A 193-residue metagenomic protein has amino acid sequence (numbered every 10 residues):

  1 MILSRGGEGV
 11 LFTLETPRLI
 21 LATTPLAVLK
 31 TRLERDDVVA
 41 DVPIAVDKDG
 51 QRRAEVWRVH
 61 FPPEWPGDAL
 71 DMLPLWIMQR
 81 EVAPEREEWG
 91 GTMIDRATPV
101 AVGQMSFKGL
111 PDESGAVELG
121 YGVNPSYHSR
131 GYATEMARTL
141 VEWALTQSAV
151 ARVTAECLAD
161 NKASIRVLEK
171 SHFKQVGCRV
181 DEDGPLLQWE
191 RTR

Functional and structural regions predicted by a protein language model:
M1-E118, V123-S126, T139-W143, Q147 (+2 more regions): GNAT-family acyltransferases
G131-T134: Glycine-rich acyl-CoA binding loop
A155-I165: Conserved beta-strand-loop-alpha-helix junction that forms the acyl-donor binding cleft
L168: Conserved active-site tyrosine of GNAT-family acetyltransferases
